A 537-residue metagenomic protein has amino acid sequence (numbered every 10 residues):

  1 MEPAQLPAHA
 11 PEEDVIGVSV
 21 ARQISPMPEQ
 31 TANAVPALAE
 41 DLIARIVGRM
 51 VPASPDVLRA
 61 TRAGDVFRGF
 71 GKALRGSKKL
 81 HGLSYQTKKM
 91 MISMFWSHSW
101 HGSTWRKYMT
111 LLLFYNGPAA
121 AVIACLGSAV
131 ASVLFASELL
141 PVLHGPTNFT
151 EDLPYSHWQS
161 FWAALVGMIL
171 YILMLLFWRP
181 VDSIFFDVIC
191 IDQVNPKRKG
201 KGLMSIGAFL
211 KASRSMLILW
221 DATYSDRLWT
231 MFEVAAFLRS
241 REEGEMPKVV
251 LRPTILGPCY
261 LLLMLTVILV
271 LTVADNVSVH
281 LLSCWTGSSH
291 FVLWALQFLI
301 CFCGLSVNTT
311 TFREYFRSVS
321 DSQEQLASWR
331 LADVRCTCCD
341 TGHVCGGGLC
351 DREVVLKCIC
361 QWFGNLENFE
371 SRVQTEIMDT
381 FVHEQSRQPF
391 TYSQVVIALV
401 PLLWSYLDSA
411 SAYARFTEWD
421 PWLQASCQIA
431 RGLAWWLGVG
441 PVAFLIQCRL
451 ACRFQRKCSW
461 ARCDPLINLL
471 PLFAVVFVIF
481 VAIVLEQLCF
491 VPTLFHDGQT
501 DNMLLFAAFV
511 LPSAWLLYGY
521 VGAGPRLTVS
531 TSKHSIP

Functional and structural regions predicted by a protein language model:
P3-P537: The feature represents the membrane-entry module of six-transmembrane cation channels
